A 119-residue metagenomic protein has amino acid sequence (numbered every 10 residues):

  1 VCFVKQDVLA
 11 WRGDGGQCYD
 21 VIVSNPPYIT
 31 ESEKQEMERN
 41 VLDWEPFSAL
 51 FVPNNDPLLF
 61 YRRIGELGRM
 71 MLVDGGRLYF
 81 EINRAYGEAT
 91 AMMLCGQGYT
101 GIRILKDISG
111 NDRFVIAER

Functional and structural regions predicted by a protein language model:
V1-R119: S-adenosylmethionine
